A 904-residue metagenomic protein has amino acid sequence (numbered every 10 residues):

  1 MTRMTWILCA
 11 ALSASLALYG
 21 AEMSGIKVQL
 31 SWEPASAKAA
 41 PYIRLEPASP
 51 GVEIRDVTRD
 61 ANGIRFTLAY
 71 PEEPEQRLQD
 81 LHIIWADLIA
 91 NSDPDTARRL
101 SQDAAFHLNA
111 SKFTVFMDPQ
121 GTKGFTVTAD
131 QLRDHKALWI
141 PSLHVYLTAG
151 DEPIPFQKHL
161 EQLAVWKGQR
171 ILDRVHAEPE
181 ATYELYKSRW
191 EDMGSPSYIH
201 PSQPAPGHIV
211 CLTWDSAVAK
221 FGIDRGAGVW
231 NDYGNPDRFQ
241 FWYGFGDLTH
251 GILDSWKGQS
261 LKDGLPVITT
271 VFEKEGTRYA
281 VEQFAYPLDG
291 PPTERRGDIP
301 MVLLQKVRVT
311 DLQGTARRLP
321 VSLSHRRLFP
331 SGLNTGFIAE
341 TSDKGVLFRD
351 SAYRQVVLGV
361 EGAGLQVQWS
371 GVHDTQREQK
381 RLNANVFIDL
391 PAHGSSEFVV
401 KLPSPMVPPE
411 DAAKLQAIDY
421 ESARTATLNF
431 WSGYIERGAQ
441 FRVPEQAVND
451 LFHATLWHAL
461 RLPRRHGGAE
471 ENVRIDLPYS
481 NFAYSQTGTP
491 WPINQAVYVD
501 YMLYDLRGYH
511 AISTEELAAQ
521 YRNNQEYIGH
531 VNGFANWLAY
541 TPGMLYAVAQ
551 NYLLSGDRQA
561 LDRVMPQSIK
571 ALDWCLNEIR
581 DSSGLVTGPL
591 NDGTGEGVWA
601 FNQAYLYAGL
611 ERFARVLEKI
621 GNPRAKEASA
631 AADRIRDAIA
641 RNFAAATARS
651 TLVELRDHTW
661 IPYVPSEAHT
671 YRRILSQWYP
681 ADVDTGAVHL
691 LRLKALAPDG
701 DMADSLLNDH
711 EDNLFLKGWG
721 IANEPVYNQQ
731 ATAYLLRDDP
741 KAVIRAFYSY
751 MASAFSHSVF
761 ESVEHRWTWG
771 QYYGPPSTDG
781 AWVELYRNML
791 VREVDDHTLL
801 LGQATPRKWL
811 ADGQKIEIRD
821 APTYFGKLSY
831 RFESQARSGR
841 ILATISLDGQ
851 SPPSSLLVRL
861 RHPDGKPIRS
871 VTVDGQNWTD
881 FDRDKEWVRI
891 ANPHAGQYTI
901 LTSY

Functional and structural regions predicted by a protein language model:
M1-I7: Bacterial N-terminal signal peptides that target proteins for export
I7-A17: Bacterial N-terminal signal peptides
M23-D450, V794-Y904: Terminal accessory carbohydrate-recognition/targeting modules of carbohydrate-active enzymes
G150, P623-E667, K694-A836, L847-G849 (+1 more regions): Non-catalytic carbohydrate-binding regions of carbohydrate-active enzymes
D237-W242, I512, E516, Y540-A547 (+4 more regions): Amphipathic, well-ordered alpha-helical segments in soluble domains
A352-Y353, G364, G438-E471, A535-N602 (+1 more regions): Active-site acid/base region of carbohydrate-active enzymes
D374-K380, F387, G394, A426-L561 (+4 more regions): Substrate-binding groove/exosite segments of carbohydrate-active enzymes
A384-N385, D389-Y420, S485-Q486, N532-A539 (+2 more regions): The feature captures the catalytic groove of carbohydrate-active enzymes
